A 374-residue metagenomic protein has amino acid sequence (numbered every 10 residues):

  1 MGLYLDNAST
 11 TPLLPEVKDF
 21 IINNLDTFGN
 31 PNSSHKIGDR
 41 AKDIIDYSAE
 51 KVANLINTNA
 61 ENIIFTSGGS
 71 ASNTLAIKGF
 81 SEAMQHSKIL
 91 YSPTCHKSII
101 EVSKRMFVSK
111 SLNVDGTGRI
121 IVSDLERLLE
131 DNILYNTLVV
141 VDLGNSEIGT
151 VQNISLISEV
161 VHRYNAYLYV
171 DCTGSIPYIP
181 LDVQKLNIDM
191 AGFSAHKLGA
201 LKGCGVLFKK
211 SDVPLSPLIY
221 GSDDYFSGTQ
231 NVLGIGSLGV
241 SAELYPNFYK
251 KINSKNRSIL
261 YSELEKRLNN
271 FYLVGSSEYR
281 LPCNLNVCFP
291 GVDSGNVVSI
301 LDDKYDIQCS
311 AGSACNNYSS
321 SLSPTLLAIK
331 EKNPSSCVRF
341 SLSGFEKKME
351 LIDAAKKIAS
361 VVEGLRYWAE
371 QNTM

Functional and structural regions predicted by a protein language model:
M1-M374: Pyridoxal 5′-phosphate
